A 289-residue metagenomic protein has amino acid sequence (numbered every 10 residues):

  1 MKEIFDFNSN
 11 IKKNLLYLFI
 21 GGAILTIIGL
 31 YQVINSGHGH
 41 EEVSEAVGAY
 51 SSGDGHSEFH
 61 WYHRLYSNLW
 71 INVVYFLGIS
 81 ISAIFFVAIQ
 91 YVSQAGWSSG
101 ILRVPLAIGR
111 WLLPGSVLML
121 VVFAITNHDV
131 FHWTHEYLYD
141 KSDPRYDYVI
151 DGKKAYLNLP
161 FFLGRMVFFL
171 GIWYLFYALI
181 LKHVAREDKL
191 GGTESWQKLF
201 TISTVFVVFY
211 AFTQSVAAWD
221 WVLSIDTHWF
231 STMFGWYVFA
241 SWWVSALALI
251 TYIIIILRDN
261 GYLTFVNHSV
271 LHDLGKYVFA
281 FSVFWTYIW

Functional and structural regions predicted by a protein language model:
M1-I79, I150-L157: N-terminal regions that are enriched for targeting/export leaders and immediately downstream pro/stem segments
E3-I20, S67, I71, S99-V117 (+3 more regions): Alpha-helical transmembrane segments and their helix-start/interface "positive-inside/aromatic belt" motifs in integral
L15-L16, T26, V43, K153-W289: Long, contiguous internal "core" modules enriched in hydrophobic/ aromatic residues
I20-I27, G109-D129, A280-W289: Hydrophobic alpha-helical membrane-insertion segments
V33-E45, V73-K189, S203-F206: Transmembrane-helix bundle segments that line or gate the permeation/cavity pathway in multi-pass membrane proteins
F59-H60, F86-A88, Y262-S269: Short, charged/polar, low-complexity loop and linker segments that flank or interrupt alpha-helical bundles
R64, N68, S80-A83, V87 (+3 more regions): Generic signal for short, ordered secondary-structure residues within or immediately flanking folded domains
